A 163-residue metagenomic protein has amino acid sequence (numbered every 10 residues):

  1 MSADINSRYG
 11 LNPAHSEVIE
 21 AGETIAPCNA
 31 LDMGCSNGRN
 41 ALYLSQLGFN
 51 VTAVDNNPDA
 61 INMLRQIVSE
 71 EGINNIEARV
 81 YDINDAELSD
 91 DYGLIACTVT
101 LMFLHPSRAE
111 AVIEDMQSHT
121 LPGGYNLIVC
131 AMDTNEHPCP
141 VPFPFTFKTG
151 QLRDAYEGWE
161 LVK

Functional and structural regions predicted by a protein language model:
M1-A26, L31, S36-D90, L104-A111 (+2 more regions): Class I (Rossmann-like) S-adenosyl-L-methionine-dependent methyltransferase catalytic domain, capturing the SAM-binding
A96: A conserved beta-strand element that flanks and buttresses the S-adenosyl-L-methionine
V99-T100: Short catalytic micro-motifs in class I SAM-dependent methyltransferases
